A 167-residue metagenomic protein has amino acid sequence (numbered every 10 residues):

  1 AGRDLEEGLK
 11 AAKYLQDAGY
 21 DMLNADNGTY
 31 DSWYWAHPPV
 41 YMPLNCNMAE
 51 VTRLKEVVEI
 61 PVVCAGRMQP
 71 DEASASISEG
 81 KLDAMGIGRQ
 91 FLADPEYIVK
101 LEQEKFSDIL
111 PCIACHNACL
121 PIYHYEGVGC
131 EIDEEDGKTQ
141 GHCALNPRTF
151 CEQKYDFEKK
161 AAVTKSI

Functional and structural regions predicted by a protein language model:
A1-I167: Flavin-dependent oxidoreductase catalytic cores
